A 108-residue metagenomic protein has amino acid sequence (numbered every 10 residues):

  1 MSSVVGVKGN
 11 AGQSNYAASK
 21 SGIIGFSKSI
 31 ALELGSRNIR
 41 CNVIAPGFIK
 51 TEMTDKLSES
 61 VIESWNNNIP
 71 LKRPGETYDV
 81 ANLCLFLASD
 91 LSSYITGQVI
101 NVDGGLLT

Functional and structural regions predicted by a protein language model:
S3: Residue(s) in the substrate-gating loop at a strand-loop-helix junction that position the organic substrate next
Y16, I24, Y94: Catalytic tyrosine of NAD(P)H-dependent dehydrogenase/reductases that use a Tyr as the general acid/base
S19, S27: Active-site helix of classical SDR
I24, A45-K56: Short, flexible catalytic-loop segment of classical short-chain dehydrogenase/reductase
L32-S36, S93: Alpha-helical segment proximal to the catalytic Tyr-Lys
R37, N42, Q98: Rossmann-like NAD(H)/NADP(H) cofactor-binding core
V43, N66-L91, I95, V102-G104: C-terminal helical subdomain
D55-I69: A short C-terminal helix-loop "cap" of Rossmann-like NAD(P)-dependent dehydrogenase/epimerase domains
